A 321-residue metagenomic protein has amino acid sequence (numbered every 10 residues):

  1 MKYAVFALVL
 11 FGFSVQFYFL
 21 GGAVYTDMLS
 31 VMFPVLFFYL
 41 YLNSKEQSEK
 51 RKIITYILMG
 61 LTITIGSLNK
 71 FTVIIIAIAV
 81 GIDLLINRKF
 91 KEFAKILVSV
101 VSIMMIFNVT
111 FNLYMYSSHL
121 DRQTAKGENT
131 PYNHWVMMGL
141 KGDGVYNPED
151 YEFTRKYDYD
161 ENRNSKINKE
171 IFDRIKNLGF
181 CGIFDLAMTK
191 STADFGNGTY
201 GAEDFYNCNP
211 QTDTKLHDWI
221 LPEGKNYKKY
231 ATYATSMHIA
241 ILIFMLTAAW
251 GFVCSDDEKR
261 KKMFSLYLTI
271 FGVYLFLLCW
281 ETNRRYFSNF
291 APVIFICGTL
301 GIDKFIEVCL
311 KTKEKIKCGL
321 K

Functional and structural regions predicted by a protein language model:
M1-F13, V31-M32, R260-F264: Transmembrane-helix signature of polytopic, membrane-embedded enzymes that assemble or transfer cell-envelope glycans
A4-V15, Y39, I63, S67: Short helix- or helix-capping micro-motifs that position conserved polar/aromatic residues at function-defining sites
F19-S30: Short acidic/glycine- and proline-prone juxtamembrane loop motifs at membrane-interface regions of multi-pass membrane
V35-T55: Membrane-interface transmembrane helices that cradle and orient dolichyl/undecaprenyl
I54-K70, V80-G81, S99, I103-M104 (+1 more regions): Membrane-interface alpha helices of multi-pass inner-membrane proteins
I76-V109: Perimembrane helix-loop-helix junctions
S117-K215: Membrane-proximal stem/loop segments at transmembrane-domain junctions that anchor or position
T189-V273: Membrane-interface anchor segments at the N-terminal boundary of transmembrane helices in multi-pass membrane enzymes
